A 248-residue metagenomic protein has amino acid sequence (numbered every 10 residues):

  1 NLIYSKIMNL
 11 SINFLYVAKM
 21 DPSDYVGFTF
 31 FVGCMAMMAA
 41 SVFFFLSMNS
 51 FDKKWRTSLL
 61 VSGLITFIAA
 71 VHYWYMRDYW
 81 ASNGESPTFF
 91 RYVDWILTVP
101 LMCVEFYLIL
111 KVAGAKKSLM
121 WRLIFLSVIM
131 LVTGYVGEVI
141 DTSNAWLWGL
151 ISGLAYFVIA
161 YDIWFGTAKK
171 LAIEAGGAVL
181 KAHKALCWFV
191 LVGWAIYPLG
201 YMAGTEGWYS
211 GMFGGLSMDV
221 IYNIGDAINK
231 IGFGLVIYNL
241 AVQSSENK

Functional and structural regions predicted by a protein language model:
N1-I7: Short, Lys/Arg-enriched N-terminal segments with co-localized hydrophobic residues within the first ~10-30 amino acids
N9-R91, V104-K248: Polytopic alpha-helical membrane-helix bundles and their juxtamembrane interface segments in multi-pass membrane
